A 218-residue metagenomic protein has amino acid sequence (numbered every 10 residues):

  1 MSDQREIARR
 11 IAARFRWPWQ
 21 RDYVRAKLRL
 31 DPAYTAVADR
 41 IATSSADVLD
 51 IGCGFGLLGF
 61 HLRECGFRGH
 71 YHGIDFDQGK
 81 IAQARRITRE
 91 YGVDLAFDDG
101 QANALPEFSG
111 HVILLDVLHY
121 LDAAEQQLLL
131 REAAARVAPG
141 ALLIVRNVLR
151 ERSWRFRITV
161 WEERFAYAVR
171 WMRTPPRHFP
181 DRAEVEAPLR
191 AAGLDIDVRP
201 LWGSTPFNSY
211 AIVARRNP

Functional and structural regions predicted by a protein language model:
M1-D47, F55-P106, A124-E125, I144-P218: Class I (Rossmann-like) S-adenosyl-L-methionine-dependent methyltransferase catalytic domain, capturing the SAM-binding
I51: Conserved beta-strand/loop positions that form the S-adenosyl-L-methionine
S109: Alpha/beta-hydrolase fold active-site loops
I113: A conserved beta-strand element that flanks and buttresses the S-adenosyl-L-methionine
D116-V117: Short catalytic micro-motifs in class I SAM-dependent methyltransferases
Q127-P139: A short glycine-rich, Lys/Arg-flanked "PGG" loop and its adjoining helix->strand segment in the class I
